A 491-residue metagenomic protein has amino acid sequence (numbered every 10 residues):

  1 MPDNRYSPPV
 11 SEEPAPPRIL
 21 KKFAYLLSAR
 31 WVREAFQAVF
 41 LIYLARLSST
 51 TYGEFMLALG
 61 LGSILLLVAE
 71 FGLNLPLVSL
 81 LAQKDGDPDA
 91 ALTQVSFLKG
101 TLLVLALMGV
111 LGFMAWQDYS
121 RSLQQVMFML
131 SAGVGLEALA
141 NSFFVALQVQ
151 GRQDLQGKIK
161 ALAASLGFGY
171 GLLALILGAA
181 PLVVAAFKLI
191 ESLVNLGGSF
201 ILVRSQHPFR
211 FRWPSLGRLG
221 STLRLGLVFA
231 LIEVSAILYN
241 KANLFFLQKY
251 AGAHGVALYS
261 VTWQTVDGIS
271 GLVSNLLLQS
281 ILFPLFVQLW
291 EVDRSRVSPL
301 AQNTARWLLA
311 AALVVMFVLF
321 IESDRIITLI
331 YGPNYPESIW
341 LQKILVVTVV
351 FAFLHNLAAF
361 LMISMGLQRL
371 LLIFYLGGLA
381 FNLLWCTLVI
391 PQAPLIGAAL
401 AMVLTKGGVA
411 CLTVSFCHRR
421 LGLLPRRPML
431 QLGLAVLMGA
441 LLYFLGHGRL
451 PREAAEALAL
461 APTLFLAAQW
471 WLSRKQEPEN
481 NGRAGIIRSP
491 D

Functional and structural regions predicted by a protein language model:
M1-F36, G86-T93, S122-L123, L202-V203 (+3 more regions): N-terminal membrane topogenesis motif
D3, P16-N74, L107-M114, M129 (+8 more regions): Signature of the first transmembrane helix
Y6, G378-F381, R427-E479, I486-D491: Transmembrane alpha-helical segments of multi-pass transport proteins
S7-A15, I19, D154, P181-L182 (+4 more regions): Interhelical loop/hinge segments that connect adjacent transmembrane helices in multipass membrane
A69-G86, V149, T262, V266-A305 (+1 more regions): Helix-loop junctions and terminal segments of transmembrane helices in multi-pass membrane transport/translocation
L80-Q83, L136-I159, V346-G377, C417-R419: Membrane-interface junctions at transmembrane-helix termini in multi-pass inner-membrane proteins
M114-L130, Q302, L319-F353: Interfacial segments at transmembrane-helix termini and the short loops linking adjacent helices
Q124, F128-S131, I159-S205, S221 (+5 more regions): Hydrophobic alpha-helical transmembrane segments
